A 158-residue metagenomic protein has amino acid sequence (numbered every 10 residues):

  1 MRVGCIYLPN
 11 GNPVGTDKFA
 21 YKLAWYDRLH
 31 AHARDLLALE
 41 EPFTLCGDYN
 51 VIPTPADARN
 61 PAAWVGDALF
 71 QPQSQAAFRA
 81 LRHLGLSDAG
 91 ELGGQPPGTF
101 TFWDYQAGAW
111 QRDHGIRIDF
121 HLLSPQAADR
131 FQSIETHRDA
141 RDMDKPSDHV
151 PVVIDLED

Functional and structural regions predicted by a protein language model:
M1-Y7: Beta-strand-turn-beta hairpins that frame and shape the catalytic cleft of phosphate-ester-processing enzymes
R2, P42-T44: Proline-centered loop/turn at the N-terminus of a beta-strand
Y7-P9, N50-I52, G94-Q95: Catalytic metal-binding/acid-base residues of hydrolase active sites
L8-Y26, A62-D67: Surface-exposed cleft-lining segments at the edges of enzyme active sites
F19-E40: A long, amphipathic alpha-helix that forms part of the scaffold/cap immediately adjacent to metal-dependent active
P42, Y49, V150: Active-site metal-binding loops of divalent metal-dependent hydrolases
T44-D48, A89-L92: Short, conserved beta-strand edge motifs with alternating hydrophobic and charged residues
P55-D158: Metal-dependent phosphoester-hydrolase catalytic domains
